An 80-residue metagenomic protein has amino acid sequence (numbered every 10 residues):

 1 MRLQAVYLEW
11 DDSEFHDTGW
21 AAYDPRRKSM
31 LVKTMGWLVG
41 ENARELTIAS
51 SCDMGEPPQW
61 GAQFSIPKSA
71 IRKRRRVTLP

Functional and structural regions predicted by a protein language model:
M1-P80: Conserved RNA-binding domains used in RNP assembly and mRNA/RNA metabolism
